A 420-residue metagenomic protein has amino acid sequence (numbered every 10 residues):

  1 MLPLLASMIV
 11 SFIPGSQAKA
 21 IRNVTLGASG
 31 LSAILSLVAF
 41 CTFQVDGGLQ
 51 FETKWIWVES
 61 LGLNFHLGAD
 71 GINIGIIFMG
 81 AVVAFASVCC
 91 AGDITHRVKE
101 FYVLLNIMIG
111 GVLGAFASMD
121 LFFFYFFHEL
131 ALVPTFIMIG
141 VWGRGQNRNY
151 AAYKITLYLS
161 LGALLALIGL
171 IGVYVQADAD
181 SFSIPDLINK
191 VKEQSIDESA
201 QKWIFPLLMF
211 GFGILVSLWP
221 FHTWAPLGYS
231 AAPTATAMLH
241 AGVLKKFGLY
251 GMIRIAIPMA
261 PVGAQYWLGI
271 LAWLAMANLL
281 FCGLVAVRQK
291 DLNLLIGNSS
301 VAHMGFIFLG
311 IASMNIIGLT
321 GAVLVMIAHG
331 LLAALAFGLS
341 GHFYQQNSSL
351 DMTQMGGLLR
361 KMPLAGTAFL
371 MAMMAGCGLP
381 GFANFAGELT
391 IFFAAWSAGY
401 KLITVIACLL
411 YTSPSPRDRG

Functional and structural regions predicted by a protein language model:
M1-M8: Generic start-of-chain signal for non-secretory N-termini
L2, T25-A28, S32-L35, N73-I76 (+7 more regions): Hydrophobic alpha-helical transmembrane segments of polytopic
I9-V103, D180-E193: Transmembrane helix-loop-helix hairpins at membrane boundaries of multipass inner-membrane proteins
A86-G92, G110-F122, F136-S413: Hydrophobic transmembrane alpha-helices and their helix-loop junctions in integral membrane proteins
E129: Short phosphate-coordinating micro-motif centered on Lys-Gly-acidic
V133: Active-site-proximal acidic secondary-structure segment that organizes catalysis
P414-G420: A short, hydrophobic C-terminal helix/tail in secreted or cell-surface proteins
